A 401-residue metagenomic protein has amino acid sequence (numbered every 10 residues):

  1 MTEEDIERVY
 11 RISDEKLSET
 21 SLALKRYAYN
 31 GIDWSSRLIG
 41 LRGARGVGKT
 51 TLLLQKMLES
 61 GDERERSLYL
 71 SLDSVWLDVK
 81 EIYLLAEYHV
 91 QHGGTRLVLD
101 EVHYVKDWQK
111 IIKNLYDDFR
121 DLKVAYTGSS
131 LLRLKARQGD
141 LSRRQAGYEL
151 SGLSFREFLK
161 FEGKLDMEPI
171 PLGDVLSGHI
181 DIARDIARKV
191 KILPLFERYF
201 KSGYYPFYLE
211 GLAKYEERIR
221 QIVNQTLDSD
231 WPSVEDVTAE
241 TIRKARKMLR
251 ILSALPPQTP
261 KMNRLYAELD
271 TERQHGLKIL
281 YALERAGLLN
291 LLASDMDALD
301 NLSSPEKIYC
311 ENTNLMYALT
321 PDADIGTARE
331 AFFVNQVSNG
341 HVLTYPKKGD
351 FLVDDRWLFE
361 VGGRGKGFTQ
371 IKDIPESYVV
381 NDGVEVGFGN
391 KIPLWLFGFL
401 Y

Functional and structural regions predicted by a protein language model:
M1-G31: N-terminal pre-Walker A segment at the start of P-loop NTPase domains
T2-S13, S129, K135-A245, L249 (+1 more regions): Interdomain motor-coupling "hinge/lid" segment immediately C-terminal to the ATP-binding subdomain of NTP-driven enzymes
L41: Hydrophobic anchor at the beta1->P-loop junction of P-loop NTPases
K49-T50: Conserved lysine of the Walker
R64-G93: Short glycine-rich substrate-engagement loop in P-loop NTPases that contacts/grips substrate
V98, K123-S129: Structural recognition of the conserved hydrophobic beta-strand(s) that form the central parallel beta-sheet of P-loop
Y205-K347: Accessory nucleic acid-recognition modules appended to NTPase machines
V337, F351-G367: Conserved catalytic cores of phosphodiester-cleaving nucleases, focusing on short active-site segments
